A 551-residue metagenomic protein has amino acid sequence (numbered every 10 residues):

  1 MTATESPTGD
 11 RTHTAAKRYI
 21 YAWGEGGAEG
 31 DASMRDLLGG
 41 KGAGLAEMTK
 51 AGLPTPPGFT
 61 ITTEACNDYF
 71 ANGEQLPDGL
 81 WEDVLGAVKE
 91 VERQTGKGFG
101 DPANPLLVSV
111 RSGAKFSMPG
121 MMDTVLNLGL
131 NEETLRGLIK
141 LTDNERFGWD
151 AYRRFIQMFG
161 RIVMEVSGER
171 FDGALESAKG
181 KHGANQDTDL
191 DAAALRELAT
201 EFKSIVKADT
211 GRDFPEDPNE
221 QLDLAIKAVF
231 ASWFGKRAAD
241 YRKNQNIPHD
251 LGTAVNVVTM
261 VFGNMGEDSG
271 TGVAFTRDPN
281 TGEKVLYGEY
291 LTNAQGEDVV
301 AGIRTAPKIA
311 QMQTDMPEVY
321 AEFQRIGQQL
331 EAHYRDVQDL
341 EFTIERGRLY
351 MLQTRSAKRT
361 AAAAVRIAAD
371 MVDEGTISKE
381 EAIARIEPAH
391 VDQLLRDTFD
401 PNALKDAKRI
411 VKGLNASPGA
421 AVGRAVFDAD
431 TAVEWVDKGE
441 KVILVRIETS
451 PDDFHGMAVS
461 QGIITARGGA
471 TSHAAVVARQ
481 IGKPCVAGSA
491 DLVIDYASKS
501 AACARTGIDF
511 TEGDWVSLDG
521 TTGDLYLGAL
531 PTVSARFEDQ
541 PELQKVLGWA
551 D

Functional and structural regions predicted by a protein language model:
T2-A407, E434, E440-I443, S450-H455 (+6 more regions): Nucleotide/phosphate-binding sheet-loop regions of phosphoryl- and nucleotidyl-transfer enzymes
I61, S489-L492, L525-A529: Glycine-rich phosphate-binding active-site loops on the catalytic face of alpha/beta enzymes
L349, A501, G523-L525: Hydrophobic residues embedded in beta-strands of well-ordered beta-sheets
A421-T431: Long, structured protein-protein interaction/assembly regions in large complexes
D428-D430, A490-L492, E542-A550: Intrinsically disordered, low-complexity regulatory segments
A466, V486-S489, L518-D519: Generic beta-sheet signal
V486-E512: Short, glycine/proline-biased beta-turn/loop segments that scaffold the active-site neighborhood
R505-D551: Internal insertion modules embedded within essential enzymes
